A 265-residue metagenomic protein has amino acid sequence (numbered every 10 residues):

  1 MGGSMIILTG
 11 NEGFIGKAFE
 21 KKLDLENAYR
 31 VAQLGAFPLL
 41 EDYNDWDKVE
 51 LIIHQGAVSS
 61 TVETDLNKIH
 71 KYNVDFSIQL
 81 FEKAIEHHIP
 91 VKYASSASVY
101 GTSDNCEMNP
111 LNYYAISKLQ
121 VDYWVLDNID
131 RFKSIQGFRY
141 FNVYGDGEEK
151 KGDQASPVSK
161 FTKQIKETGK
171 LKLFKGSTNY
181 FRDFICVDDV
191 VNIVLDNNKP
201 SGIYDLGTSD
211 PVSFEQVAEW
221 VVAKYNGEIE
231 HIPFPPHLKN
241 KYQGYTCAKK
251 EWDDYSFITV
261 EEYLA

Functional and structural regions predicted by a protein language model:
I6-L25: N-terminal Rossmann NAD(P)H-binding glycine-rich loop of SDR-like oxidoreductase domains
D24-N44: Adenosine-cofactor binding site in Rossmann-like domains, unifying the SAM/SAH pocket of S-adenosylmethionine-dependent
L40-Y72, K83, V99-G101: NAD(P)H-binding glycine-rich loop region in Rossmannoid oxidoreductase-like domains and their noncatalytic homologs
H70, P110-L119, K151-S159, D183-F184 (+1 more regions): Short-chain dehydrogenase/reductase
H70-S77, F81-A84, S117-K118: Short alpha-helix in the Rossmann-fold core of NAD(P)-dependent oxidoreductases
I78-Y113, Q136: Conserved Rossmann-fold NAD(P)-dependent oxidoreductase catalytic core, especially the SDR/UDP-sugar
Y123-F181, V187: NAD(P)-dependent short-chain dehydrogenase/reductase
E167-A265: C-terminal substrate-binding subdomain of Rossmann-fold SDR/epimerase-dehydratase oxidoreductases
